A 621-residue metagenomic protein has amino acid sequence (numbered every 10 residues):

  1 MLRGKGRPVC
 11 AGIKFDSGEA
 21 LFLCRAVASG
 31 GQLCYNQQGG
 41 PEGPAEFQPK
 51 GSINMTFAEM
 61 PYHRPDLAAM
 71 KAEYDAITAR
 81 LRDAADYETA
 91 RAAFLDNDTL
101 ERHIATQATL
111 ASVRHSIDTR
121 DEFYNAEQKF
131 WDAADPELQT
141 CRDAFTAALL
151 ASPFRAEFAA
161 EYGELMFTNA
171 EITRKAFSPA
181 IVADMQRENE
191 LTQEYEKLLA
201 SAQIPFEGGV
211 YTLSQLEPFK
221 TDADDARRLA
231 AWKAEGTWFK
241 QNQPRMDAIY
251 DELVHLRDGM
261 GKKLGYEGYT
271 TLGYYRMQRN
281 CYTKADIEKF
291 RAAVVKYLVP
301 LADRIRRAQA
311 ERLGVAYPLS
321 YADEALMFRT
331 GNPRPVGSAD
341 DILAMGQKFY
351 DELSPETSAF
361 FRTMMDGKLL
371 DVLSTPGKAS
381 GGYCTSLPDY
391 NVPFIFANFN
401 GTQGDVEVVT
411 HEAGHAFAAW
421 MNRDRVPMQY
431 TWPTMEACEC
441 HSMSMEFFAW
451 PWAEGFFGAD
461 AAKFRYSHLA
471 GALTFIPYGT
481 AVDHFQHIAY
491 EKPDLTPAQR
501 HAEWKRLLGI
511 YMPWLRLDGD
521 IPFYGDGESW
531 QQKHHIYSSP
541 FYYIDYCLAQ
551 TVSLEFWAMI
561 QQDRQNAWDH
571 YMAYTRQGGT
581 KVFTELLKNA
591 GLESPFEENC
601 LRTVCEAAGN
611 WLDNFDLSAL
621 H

Functional and structural regions predicted by a protein language model:
S17, F22-R25, Q32-N36, E42 (+2 more regions): Short, positively charged and aromatic/hydrophobic N-terminal segments
N36-G39, E46-N332, L617-H621: A well-structured
F167-E171, C281, L373, V409 (+7 more regions): C-terminal, non-catalytic "cap/extension" segments appended to globular domains
V295-Y297, N422, P433-D460, H468-A470 (+2 more regions): Post-HExxH zinc-binding segment in Zn-dependent metallohydrolases
R312, T330-Y390, T402-Q403: Auxiliary, metal-adjacent structural segments of Zn-dependent hydrolase domains
P335, F394-V409: Short pre-active-site segment immediately N-terminal to the catalytic Zn-binding motif
G414-M428, F448: Catalytic Zn2+-binding segment of zinc metalloproteases
